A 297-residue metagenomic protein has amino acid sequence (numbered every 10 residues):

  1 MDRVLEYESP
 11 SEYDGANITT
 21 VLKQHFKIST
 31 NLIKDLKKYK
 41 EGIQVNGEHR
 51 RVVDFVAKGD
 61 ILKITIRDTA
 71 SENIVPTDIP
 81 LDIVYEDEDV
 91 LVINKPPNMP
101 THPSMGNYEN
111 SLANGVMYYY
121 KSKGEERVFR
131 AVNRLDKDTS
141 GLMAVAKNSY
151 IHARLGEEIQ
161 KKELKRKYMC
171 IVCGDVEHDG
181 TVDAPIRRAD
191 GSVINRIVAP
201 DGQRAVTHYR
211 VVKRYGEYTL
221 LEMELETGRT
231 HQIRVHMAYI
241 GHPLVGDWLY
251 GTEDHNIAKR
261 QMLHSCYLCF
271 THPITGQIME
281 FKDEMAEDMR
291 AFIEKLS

Functional and structural regions predicted by a protein language model:
M1-T181, R187, D288-K295: RNA pseudouridine synthases
E48, E88, H242, W248 (+2 more regions): Well-ordered beta-strand scaffold positions
R51-F55, E222, R260: Short, surface-exposed secondary-structure edge patches
I83, V172, H208-V211, L244: Conserved hydrophobic positions within beta-strands
E125-G156, K165, A184-I240, S265-S297: The conserved catalytic core of RNA pseudouridine synthases
I197, V245-H255: Short, surface-exposed loop/helix-turn segments at secondary-structure junctions that function as lids/hinges flanking
Y239-G241, A258-K259: A compact, surface-exposed functional segment
I257-S265: Active-site-adjacent capping/gating segments
